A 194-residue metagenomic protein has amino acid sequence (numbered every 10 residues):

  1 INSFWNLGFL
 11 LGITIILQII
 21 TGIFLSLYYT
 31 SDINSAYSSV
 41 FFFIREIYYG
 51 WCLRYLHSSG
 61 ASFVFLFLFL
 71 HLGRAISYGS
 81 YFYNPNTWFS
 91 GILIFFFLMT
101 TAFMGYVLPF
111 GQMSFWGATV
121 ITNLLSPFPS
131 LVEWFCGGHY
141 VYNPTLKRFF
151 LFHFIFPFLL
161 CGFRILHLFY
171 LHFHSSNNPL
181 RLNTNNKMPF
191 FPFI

Functional and structural regions predicted by a protein language model:
I1-I194: Membrane-embedded and interfacial regions of multi-pass energy-transducing membrane proteins
